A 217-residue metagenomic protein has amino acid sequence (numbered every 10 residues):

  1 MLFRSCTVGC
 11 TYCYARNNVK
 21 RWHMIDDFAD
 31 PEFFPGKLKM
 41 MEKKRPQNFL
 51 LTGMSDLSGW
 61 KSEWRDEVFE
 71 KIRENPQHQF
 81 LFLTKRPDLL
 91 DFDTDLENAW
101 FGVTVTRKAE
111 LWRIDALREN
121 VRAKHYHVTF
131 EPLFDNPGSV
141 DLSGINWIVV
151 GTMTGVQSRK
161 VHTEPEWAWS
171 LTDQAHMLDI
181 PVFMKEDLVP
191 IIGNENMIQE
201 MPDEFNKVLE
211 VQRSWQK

Functional and structural regions predicted by a protein language model:
M1-W100, K108-R122, P137-L142: Conserved Radical SAM active-site core
F49-L51, F80-F82, A99-V103, Y126-F130 (+2 more regions): Hydrophobic faces of well-ordered beta-strands that scaffold small-molecule active sites in alpha/beta enzyme cores
S55, R86-D88, V105-R107, P132-F134 (+2 more regions): Active-site-proximal loop/turn and secondary-structure-junction residues that shape catalytic pockets, frequently
E67-E70, L117-H125, H162-Q174: Long, well-ordered alpha-helical scaffolding segments within enzyme catalytic domains, especially pronounced
E74-F80, R122-H125, T172-V182: Structural alpha-beta junctions
T106, E110, V161-E164: Short capping loops/turns at secondary-structure boundaries
W112-A116, T129, W147: Non-catalytic alpha-helical scaffold/packing segments enriched in small hydrophobic residues
F134, S139-K217: Auxiliary Fe-S-binding modules of radical SAM enzymes
